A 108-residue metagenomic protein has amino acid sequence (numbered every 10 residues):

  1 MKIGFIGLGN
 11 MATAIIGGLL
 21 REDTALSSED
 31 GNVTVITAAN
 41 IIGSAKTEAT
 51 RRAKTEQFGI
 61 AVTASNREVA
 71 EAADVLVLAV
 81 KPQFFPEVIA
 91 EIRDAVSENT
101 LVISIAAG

Functional and structural regions predicted by a protein language model:
M1-A64, E68-E71: NAD(P)+-binding Rossmann beta1-loop-alpha1 motif at the extreme N-terminus of oxidoreductases
E48-A49, F58, N66-G108: Rossmann-like NAD(P)(H) cofactor-binding subdomain of soluble oxidoreductases
